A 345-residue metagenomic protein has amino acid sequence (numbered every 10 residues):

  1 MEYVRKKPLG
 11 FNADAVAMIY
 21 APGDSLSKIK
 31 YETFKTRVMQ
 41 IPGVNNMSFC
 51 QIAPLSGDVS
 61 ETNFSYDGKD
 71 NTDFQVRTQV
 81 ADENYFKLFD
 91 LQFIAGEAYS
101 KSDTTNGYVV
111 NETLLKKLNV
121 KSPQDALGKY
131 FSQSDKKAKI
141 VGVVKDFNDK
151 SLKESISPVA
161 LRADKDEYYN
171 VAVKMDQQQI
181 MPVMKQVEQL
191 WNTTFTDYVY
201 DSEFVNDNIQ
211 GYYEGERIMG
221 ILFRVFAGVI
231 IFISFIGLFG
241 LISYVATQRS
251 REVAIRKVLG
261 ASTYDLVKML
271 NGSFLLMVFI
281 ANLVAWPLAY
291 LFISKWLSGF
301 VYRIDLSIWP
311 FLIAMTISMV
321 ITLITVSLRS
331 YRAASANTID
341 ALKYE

Functional and structural regions predicted by a protein language model:
M1-A13, L297-V301: Alpha-helical transmembrane segments
I29, T33-M47, E112, K116 (+2 more regions): "Rare, low-scoring activations can occur in soluble or secreted enzymes where short amphipathic helices or signal
T36, Q40-S132, K136-S151, V159-A160: Short beta-strand boundary microenvironments
Q92-I94, A98, K121-S122, R249 (+3 more regions): Short coil/turn motifs that cap or connect alpha-helices
R217-R251, F279-I280, I317-I324: Hydrophobic alpha-helical transmembrane segments of multi-pass inner-membrane transport and secretion
I236-L276, Y331-Y344: Intracellular coupling helices
G272-S335: Small-residue-rich transmembrane alpha-helices
